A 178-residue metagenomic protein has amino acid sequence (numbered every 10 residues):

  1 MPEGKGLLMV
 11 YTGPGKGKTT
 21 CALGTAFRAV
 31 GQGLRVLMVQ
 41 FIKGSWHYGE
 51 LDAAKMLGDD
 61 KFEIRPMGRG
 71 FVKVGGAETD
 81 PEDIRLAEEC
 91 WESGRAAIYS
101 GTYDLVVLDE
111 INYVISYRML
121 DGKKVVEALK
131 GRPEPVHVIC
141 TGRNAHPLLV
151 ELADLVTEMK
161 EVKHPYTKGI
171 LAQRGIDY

Functional and structural regions predicted by a protein language model:
M1-P2: Pre-Walker A adenine-sensing motif
G6-A97: Conserved P-loop
L7, H137-C140: ASCE RecA-like P-loop NTPase motor cores that couple ATP hydrolysis to mechanical translocation on nucleic acids
G24-T25, L51-A54, D80, L120-K124 (+2 more regions): Short, glycine/charged-enriched secondary-structure capping and boundary segments
R28, A53, A128, L148-L149: Hydrophobic/aromatic ligand-binding patch that stacks against planar heteroaromatic rings of cofactors or nucleotides
I42-S45, G70-F71, N112-Y113, N144-P147 (+1 more regions): Conserved nucleotide-binding/hydrolysis micro-motifs of P-loop NTPases
V74-H137: Phosphate-binding/switch loop-helix module in NTP-utilizing enzymes
R143-Y178: Phosphate-binding/switch region of NTP-binding enzymes
